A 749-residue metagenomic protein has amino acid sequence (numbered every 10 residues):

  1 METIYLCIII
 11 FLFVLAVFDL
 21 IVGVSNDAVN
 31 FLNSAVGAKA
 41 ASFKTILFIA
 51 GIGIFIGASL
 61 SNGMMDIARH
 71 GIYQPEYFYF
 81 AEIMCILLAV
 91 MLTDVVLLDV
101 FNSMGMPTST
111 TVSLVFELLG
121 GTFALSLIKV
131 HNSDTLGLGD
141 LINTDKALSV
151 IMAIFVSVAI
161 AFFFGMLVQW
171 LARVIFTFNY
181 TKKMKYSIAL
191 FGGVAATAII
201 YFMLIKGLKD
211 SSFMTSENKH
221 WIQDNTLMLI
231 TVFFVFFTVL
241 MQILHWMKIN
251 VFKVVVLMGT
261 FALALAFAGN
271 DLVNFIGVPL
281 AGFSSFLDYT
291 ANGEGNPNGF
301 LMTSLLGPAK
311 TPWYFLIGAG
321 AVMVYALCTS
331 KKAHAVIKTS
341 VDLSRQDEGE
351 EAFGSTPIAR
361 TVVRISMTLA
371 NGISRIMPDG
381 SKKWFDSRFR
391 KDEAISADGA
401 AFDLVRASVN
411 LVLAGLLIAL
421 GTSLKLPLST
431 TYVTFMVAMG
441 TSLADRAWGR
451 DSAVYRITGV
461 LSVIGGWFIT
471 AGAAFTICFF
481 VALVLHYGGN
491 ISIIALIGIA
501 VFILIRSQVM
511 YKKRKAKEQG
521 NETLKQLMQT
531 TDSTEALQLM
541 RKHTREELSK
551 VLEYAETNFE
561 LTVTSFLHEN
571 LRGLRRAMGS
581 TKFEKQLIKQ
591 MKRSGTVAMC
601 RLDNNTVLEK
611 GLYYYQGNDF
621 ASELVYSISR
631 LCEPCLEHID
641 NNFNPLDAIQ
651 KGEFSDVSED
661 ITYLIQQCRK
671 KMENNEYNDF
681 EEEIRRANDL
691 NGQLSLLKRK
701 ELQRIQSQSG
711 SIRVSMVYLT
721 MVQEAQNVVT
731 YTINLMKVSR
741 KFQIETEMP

Functional and structural regions predicted by a protein language model:
E2-L424, M436-E547, L561, R576 (+1 more regions): Alpha-helical transmembrane segments and immediately membrane-proximal extracytoplasmic
T431: Classical protein tyrosine phosphatase
V509-P749: Cytosolic, long alpha-helical scaffolding segments
